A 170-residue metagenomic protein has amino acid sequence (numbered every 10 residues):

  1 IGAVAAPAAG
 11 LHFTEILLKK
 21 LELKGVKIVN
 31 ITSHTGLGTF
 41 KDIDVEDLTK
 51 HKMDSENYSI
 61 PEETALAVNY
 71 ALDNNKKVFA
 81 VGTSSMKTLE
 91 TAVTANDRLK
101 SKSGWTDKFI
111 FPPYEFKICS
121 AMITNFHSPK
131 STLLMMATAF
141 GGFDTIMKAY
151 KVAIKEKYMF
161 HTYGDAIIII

Functional and structural regions predicted by a protein language model:
I1-I170: Surface-exposed, charge/polar-rich loops and edge strands
